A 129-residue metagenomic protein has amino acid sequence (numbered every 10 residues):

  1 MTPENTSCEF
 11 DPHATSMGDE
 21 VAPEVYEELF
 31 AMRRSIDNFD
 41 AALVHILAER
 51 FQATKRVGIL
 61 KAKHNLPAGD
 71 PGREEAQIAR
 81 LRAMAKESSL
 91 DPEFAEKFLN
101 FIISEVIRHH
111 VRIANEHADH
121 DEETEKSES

Functional and structural regions predicted by a protein language model:
T2-S129: Domain-level signature for soluble enzymes in the chorismate/prephenate branch of the shikimate pathway
